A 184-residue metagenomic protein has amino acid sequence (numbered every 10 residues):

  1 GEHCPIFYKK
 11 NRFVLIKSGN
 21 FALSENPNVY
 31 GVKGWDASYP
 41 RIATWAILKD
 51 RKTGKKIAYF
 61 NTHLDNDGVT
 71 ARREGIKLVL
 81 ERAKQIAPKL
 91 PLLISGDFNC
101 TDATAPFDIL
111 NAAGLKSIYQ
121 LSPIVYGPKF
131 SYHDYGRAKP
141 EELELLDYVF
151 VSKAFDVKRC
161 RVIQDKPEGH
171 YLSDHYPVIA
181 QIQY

Functional and structural regions predicted by a protein language model:
G1-K56, R159-I163: Structured beta-strand-rich core segments of catalytic domains in phosphoester-bond hydrolases
Y8-R12, K77-L78, Q85-I86: Preference for well-ordered, secondary-structure-rich cores of eukaryotic proteins
F13, S24, D65, I124 (+1 more regions): Active-site/binding-pocket entry motifs
P40, K49-R73, K77, I86: Metal-dependent phosphoester/phosphodiester hydrolase catalytic core
Y59, L92-I94: Hydrophobic/aromatic residues located in beta-strands of well-ordered beta-sheets within soluble catalytic
T62-L64, D97-F98, Y176: Active-site metal-binding loops of divalent metal-dependent hydrolases
T70, E74, E81-L92, C100-Y184: Metal-dependent phosphoester-hydrolase catalytic domains
